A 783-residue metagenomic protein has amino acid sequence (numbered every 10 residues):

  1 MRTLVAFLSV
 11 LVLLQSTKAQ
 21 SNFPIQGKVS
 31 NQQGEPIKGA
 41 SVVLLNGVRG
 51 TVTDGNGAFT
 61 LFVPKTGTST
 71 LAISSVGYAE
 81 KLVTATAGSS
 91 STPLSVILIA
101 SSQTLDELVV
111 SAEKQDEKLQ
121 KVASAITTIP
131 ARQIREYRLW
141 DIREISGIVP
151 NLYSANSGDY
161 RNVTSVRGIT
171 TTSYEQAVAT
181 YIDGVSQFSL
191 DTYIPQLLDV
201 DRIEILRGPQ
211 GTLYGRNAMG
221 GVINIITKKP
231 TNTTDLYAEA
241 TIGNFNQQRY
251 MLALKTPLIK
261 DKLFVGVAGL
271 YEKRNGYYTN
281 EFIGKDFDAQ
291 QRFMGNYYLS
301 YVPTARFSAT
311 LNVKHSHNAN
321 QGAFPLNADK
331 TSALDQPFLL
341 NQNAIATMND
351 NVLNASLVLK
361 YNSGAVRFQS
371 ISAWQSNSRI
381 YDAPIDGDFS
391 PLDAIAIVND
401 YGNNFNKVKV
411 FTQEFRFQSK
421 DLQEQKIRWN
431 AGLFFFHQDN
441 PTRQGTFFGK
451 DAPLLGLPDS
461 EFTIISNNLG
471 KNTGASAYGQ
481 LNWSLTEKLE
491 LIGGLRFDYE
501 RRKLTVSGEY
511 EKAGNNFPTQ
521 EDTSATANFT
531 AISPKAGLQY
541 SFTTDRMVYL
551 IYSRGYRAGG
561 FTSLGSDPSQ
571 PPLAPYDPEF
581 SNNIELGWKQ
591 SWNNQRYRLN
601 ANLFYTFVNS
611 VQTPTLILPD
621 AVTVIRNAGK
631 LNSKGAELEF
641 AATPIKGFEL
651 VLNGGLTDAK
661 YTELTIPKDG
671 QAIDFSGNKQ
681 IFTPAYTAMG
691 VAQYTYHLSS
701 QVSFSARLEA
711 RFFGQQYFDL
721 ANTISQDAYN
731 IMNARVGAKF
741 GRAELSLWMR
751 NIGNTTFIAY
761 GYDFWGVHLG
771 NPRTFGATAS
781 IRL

Functional and structural regions predicted by a protein language model:
K28-L45, A72-A79, G88-R135, N602: Short, acidic, small-residue-rich periplasmic hinge/interaction motif at the N-terminus of Gram-negative outer-membrane
T60-F62, D183-P209: Short acidic/polar hinge/loop motifs at secondary-structure boundaries that mediate gating or recognition
T92-I97, I142-I145, V163-R167, Y181 (+3 more regions): N-terminal periplasmic accessory domains that precede and gate Gram-negative outer-membrane beta-barrel machines
D235-Y237, I242-R274, Y278, F282-Q321 (+9 more regions): Transmembrane beta-barrel wall of Gram-negative outer-membrane proteins
S300-A305, F417-K420, R428, F434-F436 (+5 more regions): Structural signature of Gram-negative outer-membrane beta-barrels, strongest in the C-terminal barrel of TonB-dependent
V358-N362, R367-I385, S541, M547-R557 (+4 more regions): Membrane-embedded beta-barrel scaffold of Gram-negative outer-membrane proteins
Q418, G432, N600, Y605-F607 (+2 more regions): Gram-negative outer-membrane beta-barrel transporters
Y556, I645, E649, R711-D719 (+1 more regions): C-terminal beta-signal and adjacent terminal beta-strands/loops of Gram-negative outer-membrane beta-barrel proteins
